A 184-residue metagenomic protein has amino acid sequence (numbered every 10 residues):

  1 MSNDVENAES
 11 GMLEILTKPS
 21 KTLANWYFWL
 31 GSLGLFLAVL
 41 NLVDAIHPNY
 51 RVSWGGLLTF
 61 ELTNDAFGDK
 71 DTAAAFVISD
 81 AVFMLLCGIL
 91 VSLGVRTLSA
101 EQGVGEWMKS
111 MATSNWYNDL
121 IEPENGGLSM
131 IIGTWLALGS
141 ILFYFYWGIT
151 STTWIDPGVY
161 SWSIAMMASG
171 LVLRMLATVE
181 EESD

Functional and structural regions predicted by a protein language model:
N7-E14, G103-L128: Membrane-interfacial, low-structure loops and terminal tails that flank and connect transmembrane helices in multi-pass
M12-L37: Alpha-helical transmembrane segments and their helix-start/interface "positive-inside/aromatic belt" motifs in integral
T17-S20, T59-M84: Membrane-interface segments at the starts/ends of alpha-helical transmembrane spans
P19-Y27, Y117-S140, I149: Loop-to-transmembrane boundary segments
V39-D44, I131-V159: Alpha-helical transmembrane segments and their membrane-interface junctions in multi-pass membrane proteins
V39-T63, E101: Membrane-helix interface motif
L57-E61, P157-D184: Alpha-helical transmembrane segments and their immediate juxtamembrane interface regions
C87-T113: Membrane-water interface of transmembrane alpha-helices
